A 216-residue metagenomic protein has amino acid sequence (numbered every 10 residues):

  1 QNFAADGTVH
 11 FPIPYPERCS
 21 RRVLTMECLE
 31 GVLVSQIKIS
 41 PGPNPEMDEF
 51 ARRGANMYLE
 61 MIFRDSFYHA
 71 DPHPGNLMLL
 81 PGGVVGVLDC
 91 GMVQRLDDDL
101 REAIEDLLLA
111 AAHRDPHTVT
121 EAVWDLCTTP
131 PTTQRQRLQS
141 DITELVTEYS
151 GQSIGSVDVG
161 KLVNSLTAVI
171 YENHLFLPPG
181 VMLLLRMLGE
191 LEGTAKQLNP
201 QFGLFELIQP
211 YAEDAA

Functional and structural regions predicted by a protein language model:
Q1-A216: Conserved catalytic cores of large enzyme domains
